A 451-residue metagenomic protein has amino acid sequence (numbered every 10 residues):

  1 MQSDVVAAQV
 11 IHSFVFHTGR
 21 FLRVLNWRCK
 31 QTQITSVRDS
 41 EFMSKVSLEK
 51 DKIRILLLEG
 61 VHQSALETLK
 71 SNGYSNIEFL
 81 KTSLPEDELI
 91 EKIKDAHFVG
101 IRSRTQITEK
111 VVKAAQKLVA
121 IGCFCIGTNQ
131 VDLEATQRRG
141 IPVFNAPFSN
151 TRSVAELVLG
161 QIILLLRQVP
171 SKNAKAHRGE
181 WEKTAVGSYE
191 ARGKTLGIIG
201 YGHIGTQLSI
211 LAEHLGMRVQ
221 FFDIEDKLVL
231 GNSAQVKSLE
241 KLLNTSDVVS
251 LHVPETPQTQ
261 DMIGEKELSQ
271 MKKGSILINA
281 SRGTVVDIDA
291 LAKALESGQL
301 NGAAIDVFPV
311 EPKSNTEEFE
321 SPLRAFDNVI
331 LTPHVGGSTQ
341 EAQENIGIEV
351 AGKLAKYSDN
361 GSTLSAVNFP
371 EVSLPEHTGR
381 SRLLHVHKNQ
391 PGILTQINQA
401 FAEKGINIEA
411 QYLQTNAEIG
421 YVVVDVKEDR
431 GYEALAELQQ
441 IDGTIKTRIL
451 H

Functional and structural regions predicted by a protein language model:
F42-F144, L242-N244, G264-K266, Q270 (+3 more regions): An N-terminal-biased, well-structured beta-alpha scaffold segment characteristic of Rossmann-like dinucleotide-binding
R104, D247, V253-E255, S281-R282 (+2 more regions): Short glycine-/small-residue-rich Rossmann-like dinucleotide-binding loops
Q106, G127-Q130, N145, S149-N150 (+4 more regions): Residue-level detector of alpha-helix initiation sites
R139-T195, Q207-H214, S362-V367: Phosphate-binding beta-alpha-beta segment of Rossmann-like dinucleotide-binding domains, i.e., the NAD(P)
V143, Q220, E265, G274-E376 (+3 more regions): Rossmann-like dinucleotide-binding domain for NAD(H)/NADP(H)
T184-K273, D289, K293: Rossmann-like dinucleotide/phosphate-binding beta-alpha-beta segment
L364-H451: A conserved regulatory-domain signal marking ACT and ACT-like small-molecule sensing domains and adjacent regulatory
